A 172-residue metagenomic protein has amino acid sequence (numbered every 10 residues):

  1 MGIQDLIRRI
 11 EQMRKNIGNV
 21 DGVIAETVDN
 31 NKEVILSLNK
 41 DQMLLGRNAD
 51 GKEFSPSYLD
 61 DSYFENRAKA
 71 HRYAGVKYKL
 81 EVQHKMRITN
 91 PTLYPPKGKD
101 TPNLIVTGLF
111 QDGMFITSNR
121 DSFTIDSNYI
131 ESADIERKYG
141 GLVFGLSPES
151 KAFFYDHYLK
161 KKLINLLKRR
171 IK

Functional and structural regions predicted by a protein language model:
M1-K172: Short, Lys/Arg-rich flexible segments
